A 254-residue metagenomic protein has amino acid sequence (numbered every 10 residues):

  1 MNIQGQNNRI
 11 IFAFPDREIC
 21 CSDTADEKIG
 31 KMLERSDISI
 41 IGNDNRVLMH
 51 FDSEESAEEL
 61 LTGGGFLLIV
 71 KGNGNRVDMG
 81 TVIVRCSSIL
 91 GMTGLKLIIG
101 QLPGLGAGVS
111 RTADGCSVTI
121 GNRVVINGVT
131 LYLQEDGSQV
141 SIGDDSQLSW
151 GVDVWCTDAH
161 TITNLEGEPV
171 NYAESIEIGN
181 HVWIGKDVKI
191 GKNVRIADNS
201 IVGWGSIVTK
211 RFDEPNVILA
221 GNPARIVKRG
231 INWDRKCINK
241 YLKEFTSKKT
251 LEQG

Functional and structural regions predicted by a protein language model:
M1, Q6-I10, P15-R17, A25 (+15 more regions): The right-handed parallel beta-helix/beta-solenoid scaffold, focusing on the short coil/turn and N-cap positions
N8, N45, N75, V188 (+2 more regions): Short, flexible micro-motifs
D52-S53, L131: Short coil/turn segments at secondary-structure boundaries
G65-R195, S206, G230-I231: Flexible, glycine/small-residue-enriched loop-and-beta-strand segment within the central core of proteins
G167-G191, N216-G254: C-terminal segments of enzyme domains that contribute to small-molecule binding surfaces
I196-L219: C-terminal/domain-terminus segments
